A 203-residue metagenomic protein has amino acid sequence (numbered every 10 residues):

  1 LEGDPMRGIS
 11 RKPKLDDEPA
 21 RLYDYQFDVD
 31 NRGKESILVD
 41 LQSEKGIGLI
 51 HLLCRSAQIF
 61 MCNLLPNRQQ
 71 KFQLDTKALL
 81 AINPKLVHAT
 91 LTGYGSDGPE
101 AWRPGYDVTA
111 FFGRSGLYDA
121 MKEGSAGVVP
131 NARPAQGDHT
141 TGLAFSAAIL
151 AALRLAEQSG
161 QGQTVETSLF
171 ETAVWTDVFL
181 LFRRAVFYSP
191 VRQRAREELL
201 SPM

Functional and structural regions predicted by a protein language model:
L1, R32, Q158: Short, ordered coil/turn segments that flank beta-strands lining enzyme active or ligand-binding pockets
L1-D28: Glycine-rich phosphate/diphosphate-binding loop of Rossmann-like nucleotide-binding domains
M6-S10, E100-R103, T176-L181: Short aromatic-enriched loop/helix-cap "lid" or pocket-rim segments at secondary-structure transitions that line
G8, L52, A148-A152: Alpha-helical scaffold segments in soluble metabolic enzymes
K14-E18, D97, T109, G113-M203: Acidic, glycine-rich segments within the central catalytic cores of soluble metabolic enzymes that bind/position
P19-A81: A structured beta-alpha segment of the ubiquitous adenosine-cofactor-binding alpha/beta core
S36-L38, H88, T164-E166: Conserved beta-strand scaffold positions in the cores of enzyme catalytic domains, especially in NTP/NDP-utilizing
S43, F60-M121: N-terminal Rossmann-like NAD(P) cofactor-binding subdomain of oxidoreductases, focused on the glycine-rich
